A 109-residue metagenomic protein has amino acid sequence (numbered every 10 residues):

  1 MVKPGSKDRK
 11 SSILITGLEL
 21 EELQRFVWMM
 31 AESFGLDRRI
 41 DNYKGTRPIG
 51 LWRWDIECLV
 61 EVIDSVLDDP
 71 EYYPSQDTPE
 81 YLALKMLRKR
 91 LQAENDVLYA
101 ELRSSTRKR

Functional and structural regions predicted by a protein language model:
M1-R109: Positively charged, low-complexity terminal tracts and the immediately adjacent first secondary-structure elements
